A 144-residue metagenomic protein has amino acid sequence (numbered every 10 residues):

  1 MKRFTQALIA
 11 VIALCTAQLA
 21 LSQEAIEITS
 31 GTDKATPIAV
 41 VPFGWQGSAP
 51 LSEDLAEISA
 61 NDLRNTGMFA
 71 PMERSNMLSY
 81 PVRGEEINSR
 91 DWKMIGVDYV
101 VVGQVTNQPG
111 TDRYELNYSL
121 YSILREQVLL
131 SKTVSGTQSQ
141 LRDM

Functional and structural regions predicted by a protein language model:
M1, S22-E24: Absolute protein N-terminus
M1-I9: Bacterial N-terminal signal peptides that target proteins for export
L8, A35, G47, L78-S79 (+3 more regions): A broad, structure-centric signal for solvent-exposed, well-ordered loop/edge residues that line or flank functional
A10, A20-L21: Cleavable N-terminal signal peptides
A10-V11, V40: Detector for intrinsically disordered, low-structure N-terminal pre-sequences
C15-A17: N-terminal signal peptide c-region/cleavage motif recognized by signal peptidases
E24-A25, A60, G84-M144: Amphipathic beta-strand/beta-sheet edge segments enriched in Tyr/Trp
A25-R90, Q104-N107: Short beta-strand->alpha-helix linker/helix-N-cap micro-motif that forms a surface specificity/interaction loop
